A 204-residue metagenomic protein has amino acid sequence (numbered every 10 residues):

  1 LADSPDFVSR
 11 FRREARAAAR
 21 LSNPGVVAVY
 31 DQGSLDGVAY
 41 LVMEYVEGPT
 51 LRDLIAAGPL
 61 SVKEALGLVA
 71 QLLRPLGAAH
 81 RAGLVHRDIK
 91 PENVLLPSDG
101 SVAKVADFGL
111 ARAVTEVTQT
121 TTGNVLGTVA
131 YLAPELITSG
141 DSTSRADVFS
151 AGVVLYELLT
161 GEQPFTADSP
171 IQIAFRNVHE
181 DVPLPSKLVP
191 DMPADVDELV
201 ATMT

Functional and structural regions predicted by a protein language model:
L1-R20: AlphaC helix of the eukaryotic protein kinase fold
R13, L21-G25, V38, E47 (+2 more regions): Flexible N-lobe loop architecture of eukaryotic-like protein kinase catalytic domains
Q32: Activation-segment/catalytic-loop signature of the eukaryotic protein kinase fold
D36-T50, L54: Conserved short submotifs of the Hanks-type protein kinase catalytic core that shape the nucleotide-binding pocket
L68-V69: Activation segment signature within eukaryotic-like protein kinase domains
L72-L84: Protein kinase catalytic-loop region centered on the HRD/HxD motif
A130-T204: C-terminal lobe helix-coil module of Hanks-type protein kinase domains
